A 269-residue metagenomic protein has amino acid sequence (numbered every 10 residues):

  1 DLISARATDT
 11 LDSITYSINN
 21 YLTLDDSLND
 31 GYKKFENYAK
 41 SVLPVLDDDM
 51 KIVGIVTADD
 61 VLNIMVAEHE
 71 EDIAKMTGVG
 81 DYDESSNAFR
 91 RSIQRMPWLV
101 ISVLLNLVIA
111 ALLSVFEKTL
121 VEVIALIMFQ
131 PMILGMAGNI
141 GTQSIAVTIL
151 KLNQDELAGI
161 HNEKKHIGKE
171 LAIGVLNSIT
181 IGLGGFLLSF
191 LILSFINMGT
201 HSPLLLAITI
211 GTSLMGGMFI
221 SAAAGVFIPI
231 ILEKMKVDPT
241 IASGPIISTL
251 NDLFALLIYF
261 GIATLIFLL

Functional and structural regions predicted by a protein language model:
D1-Q130: Cytosolic regulatory modules rich in charged/polar residues
D9, G225, A255-Y259: Alpha-helical transmembrane segments and, especially, the helix-loop junctions at the ends of these helices
N29, T142, L256: Loop/helix-junction capping segments adjacent to catalytic residues or to phosphate/diphosphate-binding pockets
G54, S248-Y259: Alpha-helical transmembrane segments that form the membrane-embedded catalytic/substrate-binding core of multi-pass
N63, A146, F254-A255: Hydrophobic side chains within alpha-helical segments
H69-A223, F227-I241, P245, T249 (+1 more regions): Alpha-helical transmembrane segments and their membrane-interface boundaries that form or gate the permeation pathway
